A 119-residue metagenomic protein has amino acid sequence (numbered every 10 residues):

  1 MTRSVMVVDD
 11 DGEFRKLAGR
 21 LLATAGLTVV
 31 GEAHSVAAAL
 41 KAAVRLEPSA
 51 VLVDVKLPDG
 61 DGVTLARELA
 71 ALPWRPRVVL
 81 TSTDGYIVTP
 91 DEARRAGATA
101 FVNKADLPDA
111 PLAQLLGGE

Functional and structural regions predicted by a protein language model:
V8-D9, A33, V51: Conserved sequence signature across two-component system core domains
G12-G31: Two-component/phosphorelay signaling modules centered on CheY-like receiver
S35-A38, D61-T64: Acidic catalytic/metal-coordinating carboxylates
L46-L52, L57: Active-site beta3 strand of CheY-like receiver
P58, Y86: The feature encodes the CheY-like receiver
V63-W74: Short amphipathic alpha-helix used as the core "switch/output" element in two-component signaling
L80-T81: Hydrophobic/aromatic residues positioned on beta-strands within the core alpha/beta folds
